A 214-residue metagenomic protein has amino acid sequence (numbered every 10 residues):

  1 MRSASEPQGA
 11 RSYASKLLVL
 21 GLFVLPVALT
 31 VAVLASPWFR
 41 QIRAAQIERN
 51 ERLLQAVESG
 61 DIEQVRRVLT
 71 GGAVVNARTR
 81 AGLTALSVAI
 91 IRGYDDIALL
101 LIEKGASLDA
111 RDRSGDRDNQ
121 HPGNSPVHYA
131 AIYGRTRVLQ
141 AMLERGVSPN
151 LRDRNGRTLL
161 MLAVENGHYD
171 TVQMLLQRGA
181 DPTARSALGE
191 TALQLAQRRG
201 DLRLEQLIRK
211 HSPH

Functional and structural regions predicted by a protein language model:
M1-Y13: N-terminal Lys/Arg-rich, disordered targeting/topogenic segments
V19-L34: Hydrophobic membrane-insertion alpha-helices, especially the h-region of bacterial N-terminal signal peptides
F39-A81, V88: N-terminal segments that cap or nucleate solenoid repeat domains
Q46-Q55, R78-T84, R111-P126, R152-T158 (+1 more regions): Ankyrin-repeat boundary/"N-cap" motif
Q55-G60, V88-Y94, H121-P122, Y129-R135 (+2 more regions): Ankyrin repeat A-helix N-terminal signature
D61-L69, Y94-I102, R135-L143, H168-L176 (+1 more regions): Ankyrin repeat structural motif
P182-P213: Leucine-rich solenoid repeat scaffolds
